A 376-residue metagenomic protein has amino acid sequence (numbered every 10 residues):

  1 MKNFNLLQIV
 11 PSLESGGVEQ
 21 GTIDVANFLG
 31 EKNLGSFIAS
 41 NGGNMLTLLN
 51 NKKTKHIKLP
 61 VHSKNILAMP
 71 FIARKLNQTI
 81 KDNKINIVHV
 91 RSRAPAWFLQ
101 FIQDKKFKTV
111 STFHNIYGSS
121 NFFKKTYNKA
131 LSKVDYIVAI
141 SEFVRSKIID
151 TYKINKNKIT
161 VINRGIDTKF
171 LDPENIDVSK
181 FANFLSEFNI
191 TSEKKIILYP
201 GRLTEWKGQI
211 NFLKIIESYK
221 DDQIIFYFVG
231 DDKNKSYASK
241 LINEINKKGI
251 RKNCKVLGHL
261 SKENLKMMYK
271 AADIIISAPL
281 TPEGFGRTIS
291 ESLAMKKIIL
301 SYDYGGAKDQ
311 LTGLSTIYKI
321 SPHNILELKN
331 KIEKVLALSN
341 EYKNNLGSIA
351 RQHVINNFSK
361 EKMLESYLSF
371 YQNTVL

Functional and structural regions predicted by a protein language model:
G16-D24, K195-S218, S239, L326 (+1 more regions): A conserved mid-protein helix/loop that constitutes part of the nucleotide-sugar donor-binding site
I38, I298-S301: Short hydrophobic beta-strand element within catalytic cores of glycosyltransferases and related nucleotide-activated
A39-N44, I166, P200, I225-K240: Glycosyltransferase donor-sugar binding loop
I80, H259-L260, M267-A272, R287: Short alpha-helical donor nucleotide-sugar binding micro-motif in glycosyltransferases
V90-A96, F113: Short His-centered aromatic/hydrophobic patch
F143, G165: Carbohydrate-associated surface elements
S239-L260: Nucleotide-activated donor-binding/catalytic signature segment of Leloir-type glycosyltransferases, i.e., the conserved
G313-L326, K334-N340: Conserved acidic donor-binding segment of nucleotide-sugar-dependent glycosyltransferases
